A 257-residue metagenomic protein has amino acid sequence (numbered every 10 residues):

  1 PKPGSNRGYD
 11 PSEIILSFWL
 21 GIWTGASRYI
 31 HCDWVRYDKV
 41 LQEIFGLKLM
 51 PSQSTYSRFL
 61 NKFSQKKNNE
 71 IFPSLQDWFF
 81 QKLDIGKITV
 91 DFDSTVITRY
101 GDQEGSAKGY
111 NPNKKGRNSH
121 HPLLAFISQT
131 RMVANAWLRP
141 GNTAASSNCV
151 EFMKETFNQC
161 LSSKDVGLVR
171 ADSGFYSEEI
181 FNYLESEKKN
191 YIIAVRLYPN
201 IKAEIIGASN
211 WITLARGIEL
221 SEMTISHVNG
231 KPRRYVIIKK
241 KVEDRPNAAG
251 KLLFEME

Functional and structural regions predicted by a protein language model:
P1-L16, S147: Basic, short loop/linker segments at the boundary and entry of helix-turn-helix/winged-helix-like folds
E13-G25: Short, hydrophobic/amphipathic alpha-helical patches that form generic packing surfaces within helical domains
S17-F18, C32, S52, Y56 (+4 more regions): Short, conserved catalytic/metal-binding motifs centered on acidic residues
R28-I44: DNA-recognition alpha helix
L49, T55-L124: Active-site-proximal, Lys/Arg-enriched surface segment that forms a nucleic-acid-binding/basic interface patch
P112-S162: Electropositive, glycine- and tryptophan-enriched low-complexity nucleic-acid-binding patches
P140-N200: Domain-level cores of phosphate- or acyl-group-handling catalytic modules
N190-E257: An anionic, glycine-rich sequence signature occurring as long contiguous blocks
